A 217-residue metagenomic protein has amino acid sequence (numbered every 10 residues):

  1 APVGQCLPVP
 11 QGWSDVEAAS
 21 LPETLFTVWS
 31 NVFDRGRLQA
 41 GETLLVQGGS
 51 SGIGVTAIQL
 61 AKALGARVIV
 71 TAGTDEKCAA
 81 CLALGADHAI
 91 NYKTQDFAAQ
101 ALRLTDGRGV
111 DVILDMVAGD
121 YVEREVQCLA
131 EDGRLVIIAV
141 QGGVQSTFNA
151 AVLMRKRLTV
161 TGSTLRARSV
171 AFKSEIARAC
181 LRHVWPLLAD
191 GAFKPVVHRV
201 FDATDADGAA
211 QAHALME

Functional and structural regions predicted by a protein language model:
A1-P8: Structured surface patches comprising rigid loops and adjacent beta-strands/short helices at the edges of well-ordered
W13, S50-G52, D120: Residue-level detector of alpha-helix initiation sites
A18-Q95: Mid-domain Rossmann-like dinucleotide-binding core that forms the NAD(H)/NADP(H) cofactor-binding site
V28, A61, C81, D111-I113 (+4 more regions): Terminal peptide-recognition signature
R37, Q127-L129, L187: Conserved helix-to-beta-strand junction in the class I
I69, A83, H88-T161: Glycine-rich cofactor phosphate-binding loops and adjacent beta1-alpha1 units of small-molecule cofactor enzyme domains
K173-E217: C-terminal hydrophobic helical "lid"/dimerization subdomain of Rossmann-like NAD(P)H-dependent oxidoreductases
